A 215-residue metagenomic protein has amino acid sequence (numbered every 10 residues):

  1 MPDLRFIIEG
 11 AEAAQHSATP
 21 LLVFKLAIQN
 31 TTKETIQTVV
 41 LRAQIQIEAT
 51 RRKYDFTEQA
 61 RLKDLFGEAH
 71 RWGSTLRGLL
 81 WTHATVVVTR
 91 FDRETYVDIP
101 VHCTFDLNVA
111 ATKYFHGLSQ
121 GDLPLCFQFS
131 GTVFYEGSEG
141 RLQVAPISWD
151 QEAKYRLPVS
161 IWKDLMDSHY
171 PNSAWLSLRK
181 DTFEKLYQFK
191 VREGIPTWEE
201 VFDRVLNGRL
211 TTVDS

Functional and structural regions predicted by a protein language model:
M1-V23: Low-complexity, acidic Ser/Thr/Pro/Gly-rich terminal tails and inter-domain linkers that flank the onset of structured
Q15-I28, Q37-I45, I99-F105: Contiguous beta-strand segments within globular domains
R42-E48, V97-D150: Internal, hydrophobic beta-strand segments that form the core of beta-sheet-rich folds
Q46-T57: Short aromatic-acidic-glycine turn motif
A60-E68, F134-W175: Short beta-strand elements
R61-H116: Extended, solvent-exposed segments with strong compositional bias
K180-T197: Surface-exposed, Lys/Arg-rich phosphate-binding patches that contact polyanionic backbones
P196-D214: Short, basic amphipathic alpha-helical segments that act as recognition/interaction helices in nucleic-acid-binding
